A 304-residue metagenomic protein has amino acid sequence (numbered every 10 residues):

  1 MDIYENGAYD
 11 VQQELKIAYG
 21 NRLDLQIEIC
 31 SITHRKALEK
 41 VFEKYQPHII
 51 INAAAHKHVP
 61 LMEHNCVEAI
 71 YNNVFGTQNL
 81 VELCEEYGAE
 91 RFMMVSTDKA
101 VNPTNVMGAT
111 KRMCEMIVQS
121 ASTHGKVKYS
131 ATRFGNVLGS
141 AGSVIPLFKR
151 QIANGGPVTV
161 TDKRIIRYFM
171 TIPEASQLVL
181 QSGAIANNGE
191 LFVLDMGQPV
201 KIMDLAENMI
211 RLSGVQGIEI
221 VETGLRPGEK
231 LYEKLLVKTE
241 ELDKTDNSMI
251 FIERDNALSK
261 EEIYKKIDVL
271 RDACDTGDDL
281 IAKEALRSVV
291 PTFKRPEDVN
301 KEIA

Functional and structural regions predicted by a protein language model:
M1, I50-A54, F92-T97, T132-F134: SDR active-site strand-loop-helix element
M1-Q46, E241: N-terminal Rossmann/SDR dinucleotide-binding element
K16, I32-Y71: NAD(P)H-binding glycine-rich loop region in Rossmannoid oxidoreductase-like domains and their noncatalytic homologs
I27, A69, F92, Y129-T132 (+1 more regions): Hydrophobic/aromatic anchor residues within beta-strands of the central parallel beta-sheet of Rossmann-like
E28-I29, Y71, D162, E222: Conserved residues in the N-terminal Rossmann fold of short-chain dehydrogenase/reductase
T33, A100, V137-G139: Conserved sequence/active-site signature of Rossmann-fold short-chain dehydrogenase/reductase
H58-V59, H64-E115, S120-S122: Conserved Rossmann-fold NAD(P)-dependent oxidoreductase catalytic core, especially the SDR/UDP-sugar
E115-A304: Strand-loop microenvironment adjacent to phosphate/nucleotide-handling motifs in alpha/beta enzyme folds
